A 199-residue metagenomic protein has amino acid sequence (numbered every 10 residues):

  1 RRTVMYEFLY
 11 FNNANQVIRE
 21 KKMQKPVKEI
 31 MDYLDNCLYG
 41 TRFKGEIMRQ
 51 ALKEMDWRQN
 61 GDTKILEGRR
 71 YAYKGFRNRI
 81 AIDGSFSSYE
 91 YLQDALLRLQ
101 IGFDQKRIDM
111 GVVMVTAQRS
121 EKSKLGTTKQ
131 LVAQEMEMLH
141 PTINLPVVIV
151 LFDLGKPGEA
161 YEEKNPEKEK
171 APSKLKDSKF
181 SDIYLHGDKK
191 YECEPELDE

Functional and structural regions predicted by a protein language model:
M5-L66: Acidic-basic catalytic patches of nuclease active cores, encompassing PD-(D/E)XK and other metal-cofactor nuclease
W57-K64, F76-L92: Acidic/glycine-enriched edge-of-secondary-structure segments
E67-R69, I143: Residues that act as N-cap/strand-start positions at coil-to-secondary-structure junctions
Y71-A81, D104-R107: Active-site beta-strand-loop-beta-strand hairpin of nuclease catalytic cores that positions key catalytic residues
I82, V112, V148-V150: Hydrophobic/aromatic beta-strand patches that form the interior of the parallel beta-sheet core in alpha/beta enzyme
F86-I143: Catalytic cores of nucleic-acid endonucleases
Q118-E199: Domain-level recognition of nuclease-like catalytic cores that cleave nucleotide substrates
